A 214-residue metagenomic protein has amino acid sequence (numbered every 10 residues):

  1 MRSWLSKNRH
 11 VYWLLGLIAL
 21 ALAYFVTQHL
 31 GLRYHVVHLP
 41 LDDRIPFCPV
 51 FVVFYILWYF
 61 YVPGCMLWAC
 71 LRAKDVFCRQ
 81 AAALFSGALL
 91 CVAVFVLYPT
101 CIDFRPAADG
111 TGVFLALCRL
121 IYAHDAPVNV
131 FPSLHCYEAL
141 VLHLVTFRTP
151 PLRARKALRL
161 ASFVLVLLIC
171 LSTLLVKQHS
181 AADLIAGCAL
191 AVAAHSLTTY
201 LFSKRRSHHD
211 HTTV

Functional and structural regions predicted by a protein language model:
M1-P63, D109-F114, C118: N-terminal transmembrane-helix/juxtamembrane module of multi-pass inner/ER membrane proteins
I18, F54-Y61, L134-E138, I185-A189: Membrane-embedded alpha-helical segments of multi-pass membrane proteins, especially the transmembrane helices
A21-V26, A88-L97, V164-L174: Aromatic-anchored segments of alpha-helical transmembrane domains
T27-L41, C70-A157, R206-V214: Membrane-interface loops
Y61-C65, L140-V145, V164-S172: Hydrophobic, membrane-inserted alpha-helices
P106-D109, A126-F131, L168-S196: Interfacial helix-loop-helix junctions of multi-pass membrane proteins
H143-R148, A191-T199: Hydrophobic transmembrane alpha-helices
A154-L167: Short hydrophobic alpha-helices at membrane interfaces in multi-pass membrane enzymes
